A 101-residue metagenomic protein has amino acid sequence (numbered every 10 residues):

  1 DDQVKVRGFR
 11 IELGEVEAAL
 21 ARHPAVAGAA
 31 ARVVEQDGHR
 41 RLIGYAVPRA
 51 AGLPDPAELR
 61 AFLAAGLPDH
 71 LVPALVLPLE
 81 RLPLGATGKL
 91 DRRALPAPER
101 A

Functional and structural regions predicted by a protein language model:
D1-A101: AMP-dependent adenylate-forming
